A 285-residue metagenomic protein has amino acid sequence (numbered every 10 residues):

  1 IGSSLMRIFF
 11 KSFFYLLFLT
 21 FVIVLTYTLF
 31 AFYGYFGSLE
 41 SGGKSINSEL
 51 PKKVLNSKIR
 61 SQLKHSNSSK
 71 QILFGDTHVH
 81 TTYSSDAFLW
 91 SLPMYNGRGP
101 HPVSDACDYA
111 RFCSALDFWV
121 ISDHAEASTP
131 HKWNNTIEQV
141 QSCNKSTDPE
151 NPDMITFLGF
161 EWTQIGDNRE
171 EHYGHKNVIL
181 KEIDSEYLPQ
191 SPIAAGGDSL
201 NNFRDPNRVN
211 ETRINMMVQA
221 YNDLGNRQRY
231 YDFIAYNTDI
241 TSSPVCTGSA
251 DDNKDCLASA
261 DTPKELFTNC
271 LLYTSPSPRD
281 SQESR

Functional and structural regions predicted by a protein language model:
I1-S4, S277: N-terminal amphipathic/basic-hydrophobic helices that include classical n-h-c signal peptides and signal-anchor
S4-F21: N-terminal Sec-pathway targeting helices
F14-Y15, Y27-S275, R279, R285: Extended, charged catalytic domains and RNA/DNA-binding interfaces, predominantly in divalent-metal-using enzymes
